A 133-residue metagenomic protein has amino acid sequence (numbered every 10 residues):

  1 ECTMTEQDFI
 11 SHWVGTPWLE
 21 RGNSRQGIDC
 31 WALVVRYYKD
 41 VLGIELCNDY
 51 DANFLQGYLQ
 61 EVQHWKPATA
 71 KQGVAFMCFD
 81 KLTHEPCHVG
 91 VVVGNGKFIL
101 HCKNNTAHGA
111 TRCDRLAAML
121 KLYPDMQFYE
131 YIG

Functional and structural regions predicted by a protein language model:
E1-K66, D80-C87, Y131-G133: N-terminal capping segments
C47-M126, Y131-G133: ...with weaker cross-activation on analogous glycine-rich loops/strands in unrelated enzymes
